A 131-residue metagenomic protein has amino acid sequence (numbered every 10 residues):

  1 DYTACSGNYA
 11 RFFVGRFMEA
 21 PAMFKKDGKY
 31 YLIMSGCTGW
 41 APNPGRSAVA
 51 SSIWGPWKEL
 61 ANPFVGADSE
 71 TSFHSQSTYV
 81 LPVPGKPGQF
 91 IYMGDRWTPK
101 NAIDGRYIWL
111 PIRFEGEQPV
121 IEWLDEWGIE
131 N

Functional and structural regions predicted by a protein language model:
D1-N131: Carbohydrate-active catalytic/glycan-binding domains of CAZyme proteins, especially the secreted or lumenal ectodomains
